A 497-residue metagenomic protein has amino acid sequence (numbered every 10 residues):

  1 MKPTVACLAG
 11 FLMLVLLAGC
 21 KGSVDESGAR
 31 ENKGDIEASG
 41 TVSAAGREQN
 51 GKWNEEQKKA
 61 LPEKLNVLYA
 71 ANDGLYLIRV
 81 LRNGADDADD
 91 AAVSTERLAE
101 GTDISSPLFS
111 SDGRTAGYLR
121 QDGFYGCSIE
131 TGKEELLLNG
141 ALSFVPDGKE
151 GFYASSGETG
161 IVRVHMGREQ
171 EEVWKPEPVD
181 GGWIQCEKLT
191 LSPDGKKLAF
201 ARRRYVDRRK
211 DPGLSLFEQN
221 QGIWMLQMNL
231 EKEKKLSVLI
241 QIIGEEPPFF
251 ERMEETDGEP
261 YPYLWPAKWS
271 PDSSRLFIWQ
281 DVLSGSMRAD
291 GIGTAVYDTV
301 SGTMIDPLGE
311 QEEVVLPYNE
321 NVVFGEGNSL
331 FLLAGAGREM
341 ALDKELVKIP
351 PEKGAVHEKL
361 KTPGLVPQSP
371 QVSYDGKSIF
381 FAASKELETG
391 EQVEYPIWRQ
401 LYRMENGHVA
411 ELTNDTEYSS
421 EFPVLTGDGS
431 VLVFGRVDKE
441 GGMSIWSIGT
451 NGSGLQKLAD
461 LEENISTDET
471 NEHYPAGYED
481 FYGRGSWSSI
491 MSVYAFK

Functional and structural regions predicted by a protein language model:
M1-A6, G10: Positively charged n-region of N-terminal signal peptides that target proteins for export
M13: Short glycine- and basic-residue-enriched patches
L16-G19: C-terminal motif of bacterial Sec signal peptides marking the signal peptidase cleavage site
V24-K497: Sequence signature of WD/YWTD-type beta-propeller architectures
